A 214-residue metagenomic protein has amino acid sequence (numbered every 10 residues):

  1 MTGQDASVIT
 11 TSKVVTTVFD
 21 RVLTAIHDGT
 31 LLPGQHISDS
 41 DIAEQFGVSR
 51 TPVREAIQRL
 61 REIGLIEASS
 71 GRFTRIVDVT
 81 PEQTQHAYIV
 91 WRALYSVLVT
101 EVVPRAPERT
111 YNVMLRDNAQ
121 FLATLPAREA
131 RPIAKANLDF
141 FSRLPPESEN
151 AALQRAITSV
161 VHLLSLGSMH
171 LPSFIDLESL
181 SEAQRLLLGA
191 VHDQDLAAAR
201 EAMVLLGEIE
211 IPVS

Functional and structural regions predicted by a protein language model:
M1-P104, I211-S214: Short linear motifs at protein or domain termini
T16, R92, S96, N112-L115 (+1 more regions): Amphipathic alpha-helical repeat elements characteristic of tetratricopeptide repeat
A25, T30, T124, P145-E147 (+1 more regions): Hydrophobic side-chain positions on well-ordered alpha-helices, corresponding to helix-helix packing/interface faces
V90-V103, L138-F174: Hydrophobic, amphipathic alpha-helical faces that serve as interaction scaffolds
Y111-L115, A134, Q154, S181 (+1 more regions): Conserved positions within tetratricopeptide repeat
Y111-R128, A183-A190: Amphipathic alpha-helical segments enriched in hydrophobic/aromatic residues interleaved with Lys/Arg
M169-S214: C-terminal all-alpha effector/ligand-binding and dimerization domain of prokaryotic HTH-type transcriptional repressors
